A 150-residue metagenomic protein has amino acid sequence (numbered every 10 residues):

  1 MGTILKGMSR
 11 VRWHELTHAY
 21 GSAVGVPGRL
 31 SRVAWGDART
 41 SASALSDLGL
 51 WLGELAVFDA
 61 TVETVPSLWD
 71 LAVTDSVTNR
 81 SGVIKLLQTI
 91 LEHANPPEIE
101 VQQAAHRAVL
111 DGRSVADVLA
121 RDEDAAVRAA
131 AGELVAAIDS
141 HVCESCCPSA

Functional and structural regions predicted by a protein language model:
M1-G36: Long, low-complexity, highly charged intrinsically disordered regions
G2-G7, D37-L50, V83-A94: HEAT-repeat alpha-solenoid elements in large eukaryotic scaffold proteins
R29-L30, S67-W69, V115-D117: Buried hydrophobic core positions in alpha-solenoid tandem helical repeats
G36-D37, S41, D75-V77, E123-D124: Short inter-helical turns and helix N-cap capping residues of alpha-solenoid HEAT/ARM repeat scaffolds
S41, T61, R80-V83, R128: Residue-level detector of extended alpha-helical repeat arrays and alpha-solenoid scaffolds
L50-G53, D70, T74, T89-P96 (+2 more regions): Positions within ordered alpha-helical repeat solenoids
D59-L68, I99-L110, C147-S149: Short sequence/structural elements of tandem HEAT/ARM alpha-solenoid repeats
V109-R113, D117-A150: Eukaryote-biased recognition of C-terminal alpha-helical segments
